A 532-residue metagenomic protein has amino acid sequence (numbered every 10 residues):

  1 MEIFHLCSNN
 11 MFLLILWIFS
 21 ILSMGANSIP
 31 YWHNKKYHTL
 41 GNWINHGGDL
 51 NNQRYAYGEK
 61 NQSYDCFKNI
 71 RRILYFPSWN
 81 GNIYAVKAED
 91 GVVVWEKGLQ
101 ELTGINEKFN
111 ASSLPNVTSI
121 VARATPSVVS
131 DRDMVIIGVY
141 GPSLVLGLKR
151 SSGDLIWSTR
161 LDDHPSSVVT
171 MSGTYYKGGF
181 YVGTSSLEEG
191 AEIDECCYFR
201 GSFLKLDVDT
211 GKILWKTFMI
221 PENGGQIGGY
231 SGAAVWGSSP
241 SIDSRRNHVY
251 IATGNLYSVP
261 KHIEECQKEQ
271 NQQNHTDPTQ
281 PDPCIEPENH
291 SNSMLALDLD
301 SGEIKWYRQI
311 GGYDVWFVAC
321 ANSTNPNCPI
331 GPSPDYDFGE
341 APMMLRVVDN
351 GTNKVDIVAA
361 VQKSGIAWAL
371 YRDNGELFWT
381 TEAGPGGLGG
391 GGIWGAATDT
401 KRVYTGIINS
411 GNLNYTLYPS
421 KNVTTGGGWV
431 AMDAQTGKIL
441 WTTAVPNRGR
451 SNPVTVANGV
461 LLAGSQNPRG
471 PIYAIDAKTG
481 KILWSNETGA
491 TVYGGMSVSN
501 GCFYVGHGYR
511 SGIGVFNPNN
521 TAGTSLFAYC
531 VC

Functional and structural regions predicted by a protein language model:
M1-C7: N-terminal secretory signal peptides that target proteins for export/translocation
E2, G25-R72, D90-N116, D154-L161 (+8 more regions): Aromatic (tryptophan-biased) beta-strands that constitute blades/sheets of beta-rich domains
N9-G25: Cleavable N-terminal signal peptides of Sec/SRP-targeted secreted and luminal proteins
W43-G47, K68-I83, N110-V145, V168-E195 (+10 more regions): Repeat-blade elements of multi-bladed beta-propeller folds
R54-Y57, W79, K87-A88, E96 (+11 more regions): Short, solvent-exposed loop/turn and secondary-structure capping segments
K87-A88, S130, K149-R150, Y175 (+8 more regions): Short, acidic, Ser/Thr-enriched surface-loop or helix-capping motifs
G147-G153, Y198-K212, K268-T276, Q280-G302 (+4 more regions): Beta-propeller blade signature
C320-A321, M343-L345, K354, A359-A383: Catalytic cores of carbohydrate-active enzymes
